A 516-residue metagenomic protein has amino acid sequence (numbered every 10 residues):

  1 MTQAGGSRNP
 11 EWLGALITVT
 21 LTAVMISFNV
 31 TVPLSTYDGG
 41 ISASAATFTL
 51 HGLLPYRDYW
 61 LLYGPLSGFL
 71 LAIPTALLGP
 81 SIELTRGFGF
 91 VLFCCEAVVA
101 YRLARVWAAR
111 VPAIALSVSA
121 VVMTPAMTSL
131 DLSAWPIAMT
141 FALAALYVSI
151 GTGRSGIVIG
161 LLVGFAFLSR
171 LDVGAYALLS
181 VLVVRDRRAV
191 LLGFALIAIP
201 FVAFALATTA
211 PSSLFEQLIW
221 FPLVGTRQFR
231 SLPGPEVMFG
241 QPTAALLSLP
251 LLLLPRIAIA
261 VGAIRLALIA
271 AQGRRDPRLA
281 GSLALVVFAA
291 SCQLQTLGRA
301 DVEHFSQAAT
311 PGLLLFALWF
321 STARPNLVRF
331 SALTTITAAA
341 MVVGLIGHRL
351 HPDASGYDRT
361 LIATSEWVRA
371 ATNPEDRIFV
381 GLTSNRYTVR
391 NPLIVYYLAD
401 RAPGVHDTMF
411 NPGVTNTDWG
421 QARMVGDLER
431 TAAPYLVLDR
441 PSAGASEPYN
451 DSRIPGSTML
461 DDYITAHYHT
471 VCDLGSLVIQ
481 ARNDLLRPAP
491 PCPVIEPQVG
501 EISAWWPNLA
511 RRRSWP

Functional and structural regions predicted by a protein language model:
L62, D358-T415, Q421-S446, L477-R482: Short periplasmic/luminal acceptor-recognition loop of GT-C membrane glycosyltransferases, typified by
G87-W107, A144: Transmembrane-helix motifs of polytopic, lipid-linked glycan transferases
A100-M123, M139-T140, R154-V158, Q217: Transmembrane-helix signature of polytopic, membrane-embedded enzymes that assemble or transfer cell-envelope glycans
T128-A138: Short acidic/glycine- and proline-prone juxtamembrane loop motifs at membrane-interface regions of multi-pass membrane
I137-V163, P311-L315: Specific aromatic-rich, kink-prone transmembrane helix
G156-L171, A177-V183, F201-V202, F288-T296: Membrane-interface alpha helices of multi-pass inner-membrane proteins
A175, S291, L297-V328: Hydrophobic/aromatic-rich transmembrane helices and adjacent perimembrane loops
A175-I197, L266-R275, L314, T322-P325: Perimembrane helix-loop-helix junctions
